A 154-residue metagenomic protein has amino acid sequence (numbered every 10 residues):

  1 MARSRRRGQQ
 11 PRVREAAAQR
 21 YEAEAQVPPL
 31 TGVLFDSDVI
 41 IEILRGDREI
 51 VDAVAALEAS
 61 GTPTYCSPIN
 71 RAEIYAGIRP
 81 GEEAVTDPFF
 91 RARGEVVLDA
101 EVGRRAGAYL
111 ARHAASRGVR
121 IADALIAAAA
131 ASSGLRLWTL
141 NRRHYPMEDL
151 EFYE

Functional and structural regions predicted by a protein language model:
R3-C66, Y75-R91: Short, well-structured N-terminal submotif of metal-dependent ribonuclease cores
V13-T31, G94-L140: Active-site neighborhoods of divalent-metal-dependent phosphate/nucleic-acid chemistry enzymes
D36, C66-S67, V119-R120, N141-R142 (+1 more regions): Histidine- and aromatic-rich ligand-binding microenvironments
D36-S37, I74, A106, A130: Generic structural signal for small/hydrophobic residues in well-ordered secondary structure, especially within
V39-I40, N70, V102, L125-I126 (+1 more regions): Alpha-helix capping/helix-boundary segments
I50-V51, R71, E83-T86, G103-A106 (+1 more regions): A general structural signal for well-ordered alpha-helical segments in protein cores
P63, R136, E151: Residue-level detector of anion-binding/catalytic polar loops
A92-G94, D149-E154: Active-site regions of enzymes building and remodeling cell-envelope glycoconjugates
